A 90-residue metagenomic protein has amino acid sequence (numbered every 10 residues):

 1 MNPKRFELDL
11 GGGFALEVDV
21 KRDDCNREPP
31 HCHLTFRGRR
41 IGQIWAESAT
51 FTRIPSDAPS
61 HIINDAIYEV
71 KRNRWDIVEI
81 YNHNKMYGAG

Functional and structural regions predicted by a protein language model:
M1-G90: Metal-centered catalytic cores of metalloenzymes
